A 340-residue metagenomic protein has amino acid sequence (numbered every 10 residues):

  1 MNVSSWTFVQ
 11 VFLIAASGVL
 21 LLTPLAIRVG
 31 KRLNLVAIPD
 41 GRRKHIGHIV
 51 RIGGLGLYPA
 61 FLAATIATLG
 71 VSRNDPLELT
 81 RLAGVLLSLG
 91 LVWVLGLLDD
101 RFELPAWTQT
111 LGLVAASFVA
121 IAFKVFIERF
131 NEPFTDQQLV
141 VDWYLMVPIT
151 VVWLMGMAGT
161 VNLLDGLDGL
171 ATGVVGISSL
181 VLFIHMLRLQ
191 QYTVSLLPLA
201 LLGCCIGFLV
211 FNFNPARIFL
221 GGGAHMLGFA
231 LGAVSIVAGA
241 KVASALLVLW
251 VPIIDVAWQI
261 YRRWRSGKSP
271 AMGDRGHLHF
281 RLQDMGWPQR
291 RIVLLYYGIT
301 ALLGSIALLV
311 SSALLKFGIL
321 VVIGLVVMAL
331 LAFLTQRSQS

Functional and structural regions predicted by a protein language model:
N2-A257: "…together with the soluble PPM/PP2C metallo-phosphatase catalytic core" -> "…together with the soluble PPM/PP2C
G239-S340: C-terminal membrane-associated helical module and adjoining short loops/tails
